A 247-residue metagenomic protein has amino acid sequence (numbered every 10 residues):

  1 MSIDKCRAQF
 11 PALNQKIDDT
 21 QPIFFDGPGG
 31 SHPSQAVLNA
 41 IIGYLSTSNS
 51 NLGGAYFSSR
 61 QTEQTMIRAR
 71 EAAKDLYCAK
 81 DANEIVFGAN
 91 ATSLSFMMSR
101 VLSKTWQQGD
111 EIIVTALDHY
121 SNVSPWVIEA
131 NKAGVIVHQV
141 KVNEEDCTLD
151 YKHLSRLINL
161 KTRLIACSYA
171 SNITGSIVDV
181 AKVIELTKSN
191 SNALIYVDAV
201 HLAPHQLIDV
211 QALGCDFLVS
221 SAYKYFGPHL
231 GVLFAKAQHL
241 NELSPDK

Functional and structural regions predicted by a protein language model:
M1-K247: Pyridoxal 5′-phosphate
